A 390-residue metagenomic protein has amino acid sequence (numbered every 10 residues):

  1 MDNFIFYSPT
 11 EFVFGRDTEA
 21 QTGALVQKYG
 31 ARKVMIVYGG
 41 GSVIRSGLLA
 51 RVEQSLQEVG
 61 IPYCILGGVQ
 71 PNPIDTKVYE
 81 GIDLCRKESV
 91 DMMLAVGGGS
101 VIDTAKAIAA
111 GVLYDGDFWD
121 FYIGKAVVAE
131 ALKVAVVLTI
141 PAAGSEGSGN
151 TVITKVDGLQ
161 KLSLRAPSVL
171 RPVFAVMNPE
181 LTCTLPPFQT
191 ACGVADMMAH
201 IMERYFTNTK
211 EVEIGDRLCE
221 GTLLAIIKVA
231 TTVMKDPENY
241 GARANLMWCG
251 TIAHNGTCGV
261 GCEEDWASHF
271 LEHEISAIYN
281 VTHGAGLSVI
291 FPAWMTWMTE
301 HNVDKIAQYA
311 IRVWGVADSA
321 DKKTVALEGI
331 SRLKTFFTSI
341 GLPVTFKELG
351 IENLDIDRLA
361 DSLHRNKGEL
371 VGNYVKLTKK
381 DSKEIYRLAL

Functional and structural regions predicted by a protein language model:
M1-Y29: N-terminal amphipathic/basic leader segments beginning at the initiator methionine
M35-I36, M92-L94, A135: Conserved beta-strand elements of the Class I
I44-G116, K125, T232-R243: N-terminal small/polar loop signature for handling phosphorylated ligands or for N-terminal nucleophile
L113-E211, Q308: A glycine/threonine-rich phosphate-anchoring loop and its flanking beta-alpha core in nucleotide/phosphate-binding
M198-M202, R243-H254, F291, L333 (+3 more regions): Short alpha-helical scaffolding segments that buttress acidic/His motifs in well-ordered protein cores
R204, N208-R332: Active-site segments that bind and position negatively charged phosphate/pyrophosphate groups
I306, V313-L390: C-terminal charged capping/lid subdomain of soluble metabolic enzymes
